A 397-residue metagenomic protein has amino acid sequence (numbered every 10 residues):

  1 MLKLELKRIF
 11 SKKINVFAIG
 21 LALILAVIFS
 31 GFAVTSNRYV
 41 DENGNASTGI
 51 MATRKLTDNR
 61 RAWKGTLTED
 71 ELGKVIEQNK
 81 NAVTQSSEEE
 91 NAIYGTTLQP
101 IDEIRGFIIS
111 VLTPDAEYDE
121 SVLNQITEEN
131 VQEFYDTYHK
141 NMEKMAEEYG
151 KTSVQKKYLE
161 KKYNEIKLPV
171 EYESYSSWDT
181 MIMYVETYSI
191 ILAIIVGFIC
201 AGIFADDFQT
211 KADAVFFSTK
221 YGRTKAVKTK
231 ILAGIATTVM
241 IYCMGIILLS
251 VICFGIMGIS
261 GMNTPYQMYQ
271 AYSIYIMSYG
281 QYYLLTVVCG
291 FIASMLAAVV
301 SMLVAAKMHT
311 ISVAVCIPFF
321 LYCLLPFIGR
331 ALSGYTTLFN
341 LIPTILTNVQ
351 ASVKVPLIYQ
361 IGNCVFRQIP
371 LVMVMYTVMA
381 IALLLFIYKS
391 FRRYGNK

Functional and structural regions predicted by a protein language model:
M1-V40: Internal alpha-helical transmembrane segments
S11, N15-A18, A22, A293-S301 (+1 more regions): Alpha-helical transmembrane segments of multi-pass membrane transporters/translocases
I14, G222-R223, T310-V315: Membrane-helix interface segments
G20-L23, S312-L325, L341-T344: Central hydrophobic cores of alpha-helical transmembrane segments in multi-pass integral membrane proteins
A26-I76, N130-D207, K228-K307, F327 (+1 more regions): Secretory targeting signals
Y39-V122: N-terminal, intrinsically disordered, polar/charged segments of Gram-positive cell-envelope systems that serve as
C200-V215, T219, R223: Transmembrane helix boundary and interhelical loop/hinge segments in multi-pass membrane proteins
T337-I358: Short hydrophobic, aromatic-rich alpha-helical segments embedded in or entering the lipid bilayer of multi-pass
